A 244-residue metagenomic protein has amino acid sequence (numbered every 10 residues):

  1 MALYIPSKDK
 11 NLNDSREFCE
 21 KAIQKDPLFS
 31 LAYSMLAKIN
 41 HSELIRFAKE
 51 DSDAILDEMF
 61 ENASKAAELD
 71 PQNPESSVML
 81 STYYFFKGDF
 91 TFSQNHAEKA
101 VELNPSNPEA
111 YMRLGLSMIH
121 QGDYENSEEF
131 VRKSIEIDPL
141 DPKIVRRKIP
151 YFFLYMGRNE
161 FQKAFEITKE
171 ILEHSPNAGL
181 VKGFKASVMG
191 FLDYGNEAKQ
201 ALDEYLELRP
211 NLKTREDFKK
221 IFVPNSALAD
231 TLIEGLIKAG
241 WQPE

Functional and structural regions predicted by a protein language model:
M1-K143, R147-R158, Q162-K163, I167-K169 (+3 more regions): Acidic, proline/glycine-rich low-complexity intrinsically disordered segments
S42, G179-L180, R209-T214: Short acidic (Asp/Glu) and glycine-rich catalytic loops that position anionic groups and cofactors
N107, G195-K199, A229: Alpha-helix initiation and N-capping motif
L172-A198: Repeat-solenoid scaffold signature
G190-K213: TPR/TPR-like (Sel1-like) alpha-helical repeat modules
T214-E244: Terminal, low-structured helical/coil segments at or just beyond the last alpha-helical repeat
